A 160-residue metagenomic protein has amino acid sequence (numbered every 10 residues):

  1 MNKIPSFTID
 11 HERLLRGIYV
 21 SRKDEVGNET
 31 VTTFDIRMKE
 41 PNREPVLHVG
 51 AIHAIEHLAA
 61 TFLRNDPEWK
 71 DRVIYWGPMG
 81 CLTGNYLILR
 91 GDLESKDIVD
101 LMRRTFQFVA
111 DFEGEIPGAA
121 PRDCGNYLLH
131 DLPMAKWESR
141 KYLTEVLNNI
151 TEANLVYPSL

Functional and structural regions predicted by a protein language model:
M1-N42, V156-L160: Non-catalytic terminal extensions that flank enzyme cores
N2, N28, N42, N65 (+4 more regions): Detector for Asparagine
E12-G27, A59-K70, C124-L129: Phosphate-binding glycine-rich loops and adjacent basic patches that engage nucleotide phosphates, nucleic-acid
V31-N65, Y75: Active/ligand-binding-proximal structured segments within catalytic/core domains that scaffold catalytic residues
L58, F62-P67, R104, F108 (+1 more regions): Generic non-transmembrane alpha-helical segments
K70-W76: Catalytic micro-motifs at enzyme active sites that drive phosphoryl/nucleotidyl and oxygen chemistry
W76-E152: Active-site-adjacent, His/Asp/Glu-enriched structural segments that form or flank metal-binding and acid/base networks
